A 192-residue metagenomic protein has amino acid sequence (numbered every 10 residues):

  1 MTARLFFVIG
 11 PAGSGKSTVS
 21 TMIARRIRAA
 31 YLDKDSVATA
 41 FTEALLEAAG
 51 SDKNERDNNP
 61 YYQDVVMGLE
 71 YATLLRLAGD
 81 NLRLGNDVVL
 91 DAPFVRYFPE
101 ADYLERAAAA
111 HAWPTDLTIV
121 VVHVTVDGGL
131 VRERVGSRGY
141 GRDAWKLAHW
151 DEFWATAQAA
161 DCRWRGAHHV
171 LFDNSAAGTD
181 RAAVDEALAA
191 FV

Functional and structural regions predicted by a protein language model:
V8: Hydrophobic anchor at the beta1->P-loop junction of P-loop NTPases
P11: P-loop (Walker A) phosphate-binding loop of NTP-binding proteins
S14: ATP-binding Walker
S17: Walker A/P-loop
T21-T73, G79: Conserved substrate/cofactor phosphate-moiety recognition/catalytic segment in nucleotide-dependent phosphotransferases
V65-P114: Glycine-rich phosphate-binding loop used to anchor ATP phosphates in small-molecule kinases, encompassing both
W113-V135: Conserved phosphate-donor/acceptor-positioning beta-strand/loop module used by diverse small-molecule
E133-V184: Small-molecule kinase domains that catalyze NTP-dependent phosphoryl transfer to phosphate-bearing small molecules
